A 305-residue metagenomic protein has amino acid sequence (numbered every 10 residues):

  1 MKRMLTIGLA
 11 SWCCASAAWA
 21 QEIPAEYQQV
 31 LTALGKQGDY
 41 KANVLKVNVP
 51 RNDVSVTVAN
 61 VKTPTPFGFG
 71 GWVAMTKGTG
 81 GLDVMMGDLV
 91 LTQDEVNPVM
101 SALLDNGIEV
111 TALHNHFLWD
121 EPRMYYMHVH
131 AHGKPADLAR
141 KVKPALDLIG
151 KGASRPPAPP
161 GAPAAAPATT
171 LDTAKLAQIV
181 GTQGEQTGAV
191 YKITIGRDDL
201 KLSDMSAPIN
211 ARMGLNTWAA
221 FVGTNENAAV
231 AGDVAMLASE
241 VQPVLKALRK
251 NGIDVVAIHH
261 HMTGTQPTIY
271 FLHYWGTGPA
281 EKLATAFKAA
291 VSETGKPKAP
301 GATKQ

Functional and structural regions predicted by a protein language model:
M1-M4: Positively charged n-region of N-terminal signal peptides that target proteins for export
I7-G8, A18: Cleavable N-terminal signal peptides
C14-A20: Sec/Tat signal peptide C-region and signal peptidase I cleavage site
Q21-R123, H130-I269, H273-Q305: Long, contiguous binding/interaction regions
